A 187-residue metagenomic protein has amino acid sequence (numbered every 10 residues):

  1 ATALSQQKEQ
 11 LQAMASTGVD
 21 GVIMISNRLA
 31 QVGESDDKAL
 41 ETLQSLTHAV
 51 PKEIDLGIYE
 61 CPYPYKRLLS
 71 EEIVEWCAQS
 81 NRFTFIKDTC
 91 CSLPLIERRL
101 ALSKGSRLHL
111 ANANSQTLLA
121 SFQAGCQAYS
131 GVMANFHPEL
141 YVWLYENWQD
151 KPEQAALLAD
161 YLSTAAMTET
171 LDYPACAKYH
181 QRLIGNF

Functional and structural regions predicted by a protein language model:
A1-L68: Active-site beta->alpha loop and helix N-cap motifs at the rims of alpha/beta catalytic domains
Q12, L119, Y179: Surface-exposed charge patches
S45-P51, C61-L171: Catalytic alpha/beta core domains of metabolic enzymes, predominantly
T168-F187: Active-site pocket-lining/capping segments in soluble small-molecule metabolic enzymes
